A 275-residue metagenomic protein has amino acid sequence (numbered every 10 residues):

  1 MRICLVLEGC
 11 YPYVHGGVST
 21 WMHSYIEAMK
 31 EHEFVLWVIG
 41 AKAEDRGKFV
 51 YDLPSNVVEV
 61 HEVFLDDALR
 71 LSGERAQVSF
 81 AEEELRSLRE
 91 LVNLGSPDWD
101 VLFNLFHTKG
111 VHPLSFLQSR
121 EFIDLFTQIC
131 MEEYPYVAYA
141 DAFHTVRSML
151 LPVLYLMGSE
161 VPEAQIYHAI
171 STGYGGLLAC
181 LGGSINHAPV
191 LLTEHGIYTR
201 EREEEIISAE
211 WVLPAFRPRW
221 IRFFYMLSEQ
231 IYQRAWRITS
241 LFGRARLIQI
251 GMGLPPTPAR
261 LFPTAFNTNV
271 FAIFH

Functional and structural regions predicted by a protein language model:
M1-F126, C130: N-terminal subdomain of nucleotide-sugar transferases
I3, I166, G183-E210, T239: Active-site proximal beta-strand in glycosyltransferases
E8, I39, E194-I197, P263-T264: Histidine-centered beta-alpha loop that forms part of the nucleotide-sugar donor binding/catalytic region in diverse
M22, Y174-L178, R246: Short, well-ordered alpha-helical microsegments
V92-N93, V101, G158-G175, I185-L191: Short N-terminal targeting/anchoring amphipathic segment
V153-E163, I185, I197-Y198, A215-I238: Membrane-proximal helix-turn-helix segments that form the acceptor-binding/catalytic region of lipid-linked
R244, A265: Carbohydrate-associated surface elements
A272-H275: A short helix/loop element that forms part of the nucleotide-sugar donor recognition site in Leloir-type
